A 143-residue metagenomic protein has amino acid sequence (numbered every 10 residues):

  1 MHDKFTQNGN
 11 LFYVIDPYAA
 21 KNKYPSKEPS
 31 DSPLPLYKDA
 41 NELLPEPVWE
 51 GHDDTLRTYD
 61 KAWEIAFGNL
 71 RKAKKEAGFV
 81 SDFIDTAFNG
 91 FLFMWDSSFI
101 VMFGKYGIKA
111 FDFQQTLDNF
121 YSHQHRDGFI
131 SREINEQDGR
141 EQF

Functional and structural regions predicted by a protein language model:
M1-L92, Q115: Low-complexity, Ser/Thr/Pro/Gly-enriched N-terminal "stalk/linker" regions
M94-S97, F143: Short alpha-helical patches at coil-to-helix transitions and adjacent helical residues in well-structured domains
D96-G107: Non-membrane alpha-helical segments in proteins
I108-F143: Helix-terminus loop motifs that line ligand-binding clefts
